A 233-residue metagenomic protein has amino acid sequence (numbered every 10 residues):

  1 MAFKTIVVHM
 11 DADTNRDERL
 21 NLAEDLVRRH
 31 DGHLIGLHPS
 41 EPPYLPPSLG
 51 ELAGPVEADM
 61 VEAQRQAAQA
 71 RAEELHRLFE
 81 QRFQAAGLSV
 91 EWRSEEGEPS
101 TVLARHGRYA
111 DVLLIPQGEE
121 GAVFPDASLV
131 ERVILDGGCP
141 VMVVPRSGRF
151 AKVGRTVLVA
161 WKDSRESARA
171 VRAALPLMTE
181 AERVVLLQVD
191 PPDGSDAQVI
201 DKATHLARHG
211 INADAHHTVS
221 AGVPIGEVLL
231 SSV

Functional and structural regions predicted by a protein language model:
M1-A58, D136-C139, R149, V153-S220: Small/aliphatic-rich secondary-structure junction motif
K4, R16, L20-R29, S100-F150 (+1 more regions): Gly/Ser-rich helix-loop-strand patches that form or flank binding pockets for ribonucleotide-derived cofactors
E41, R77-L113, R208-V233: Structural beta-alpha unit
P46, V102, D126, V153 (+1 more regions): Short Asp/Glu-rich motifs
E57-E73: A short acidic, glycine-rich active-site loop that binds or catalyzes chemistry on phosphate/adenosine moieties
